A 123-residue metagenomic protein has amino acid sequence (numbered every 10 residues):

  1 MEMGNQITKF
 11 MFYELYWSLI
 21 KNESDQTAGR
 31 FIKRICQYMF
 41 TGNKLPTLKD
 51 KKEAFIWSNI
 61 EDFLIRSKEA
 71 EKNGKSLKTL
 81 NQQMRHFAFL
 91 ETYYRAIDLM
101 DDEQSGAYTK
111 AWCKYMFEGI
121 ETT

Functional and structural regions predicted by a protein language model:
M1-T123: Detector for short helical micro-motifs
